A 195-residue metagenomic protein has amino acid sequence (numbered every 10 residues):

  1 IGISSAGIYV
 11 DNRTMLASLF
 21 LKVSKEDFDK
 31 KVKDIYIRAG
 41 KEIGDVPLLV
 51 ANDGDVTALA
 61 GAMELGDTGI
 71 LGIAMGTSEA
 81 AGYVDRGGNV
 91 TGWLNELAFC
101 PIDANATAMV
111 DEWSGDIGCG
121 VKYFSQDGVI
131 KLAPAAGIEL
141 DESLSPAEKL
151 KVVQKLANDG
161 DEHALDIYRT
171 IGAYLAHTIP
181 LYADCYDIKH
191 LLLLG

Functional and structural regions predicted by a protein language model:
I1-I70, I102-N105: Glycine-rich phosphate-binding loop and adjoining helix at the ATP-binding site of ATP-dependent phosphoryl-transfer
G2-G7, M75-S78, K189-G195: Glycine-rich beta-strand-to-loop/alpha-helix junction loops that act as flexible
G7, D11-N12, A81-G87, L165 (+1 more regions): Basic, gly/Ser/Thr/Pro-rich low-complexity segments located predominantly at protein N termini
I37-R38, D85, A104-T107, L132-E139: Short regulatory "switch" loops immediately downstream of catalytic or recognition motifs within protein catalytic
L59, E64-D127: Glycine-rich phosphate-binding loop of actin/hexokinase-like ATP-binding domains
W113-H177, D184-H190: A mobile "lid/hinge" subdomain adjacent to the ATP/sugar-phosphate binding pocket shared across diverse ATP-dependent
